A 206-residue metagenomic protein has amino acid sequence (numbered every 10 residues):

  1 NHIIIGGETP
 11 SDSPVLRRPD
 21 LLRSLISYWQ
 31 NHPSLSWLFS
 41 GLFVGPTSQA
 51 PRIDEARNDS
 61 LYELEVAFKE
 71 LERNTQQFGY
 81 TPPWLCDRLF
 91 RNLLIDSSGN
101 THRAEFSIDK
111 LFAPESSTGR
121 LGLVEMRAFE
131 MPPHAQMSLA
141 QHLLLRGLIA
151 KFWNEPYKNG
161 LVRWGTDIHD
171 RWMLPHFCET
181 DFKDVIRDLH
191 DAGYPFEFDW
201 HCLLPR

Functional and structural regions predicted by a protein language model:
N1, E8-R206: C-terminal accessory/tail domains of diverse enzymes
